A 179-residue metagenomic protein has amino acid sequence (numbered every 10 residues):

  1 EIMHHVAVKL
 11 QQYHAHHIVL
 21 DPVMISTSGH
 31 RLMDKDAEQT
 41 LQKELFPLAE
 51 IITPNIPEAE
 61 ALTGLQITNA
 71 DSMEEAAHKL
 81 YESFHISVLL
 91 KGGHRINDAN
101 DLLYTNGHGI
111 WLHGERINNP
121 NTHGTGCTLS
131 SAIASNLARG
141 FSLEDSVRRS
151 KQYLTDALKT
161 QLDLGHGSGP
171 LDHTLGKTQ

Functional and structural regions predicted by a protein language model:
E1-P47: Glycine/small-residue-rich loop that forms an oxyanion/phosphate-binding "nest" at active or ligand-binding sites
M24, G92-I96, R116-N118, K151-L154: Glycine-rich beta-alpha junction loops
S28-K35, R95-A99, L103, H113 (+3 more regions): Active-site-adjacent loop and "lid" segments of alpha/beta metabolic enzymes
K35-G109: Conserved phosphate/ATP/ADP-binding segment of small-molecule kinases
E60-A61, N119-L143: Short, small-residue alpha-helix embedded
Q66-M73, A138-R148: Short, charged, surface-exposed loops that flank catalytic or proteolytic processing sites
G109-E115: A short, charged helix-loop
E144-Q179: Charged C-terminal helix
